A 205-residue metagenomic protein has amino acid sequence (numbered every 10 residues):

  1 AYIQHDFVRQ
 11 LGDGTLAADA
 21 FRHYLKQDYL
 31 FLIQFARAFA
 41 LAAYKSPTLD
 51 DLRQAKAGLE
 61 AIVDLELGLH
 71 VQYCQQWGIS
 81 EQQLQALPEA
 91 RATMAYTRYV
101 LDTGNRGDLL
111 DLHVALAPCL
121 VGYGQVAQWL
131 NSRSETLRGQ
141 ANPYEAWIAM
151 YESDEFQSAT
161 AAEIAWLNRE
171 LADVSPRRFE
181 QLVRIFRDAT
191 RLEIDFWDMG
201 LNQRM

Functional and structural regions predicted by a protein language model:
A1, T15-K45, L65, V114-G124 (+1 more regions): Alpha-helical bundle segments that constitute or directly flank the non-heme di-iron/ferroxidase center
A1-L16, F35, A162-D173: Short alpha-helical hairpin
A20, Y24-Q27, Q85, D108 (+3 more regions): Non-transmembrane, amphipathic alpha-helical segments
F39-S46, G104-G107, L130-S134, E170 (+3 more regions): Secondary-structure edge/capping motif, primarily at the C-terminal ends of alpha-helices and the immediately following
D50-Q157, R187, R191: Active-site-proximal alpha-helical scaffolds that flank and shape metal-associated catalytic sites
S153-R187: Long amphipathic all-alpha helical oligomerization modules
E180-M205: Acidic, carboxylate-rich catalytic segments that either coordinate divalent cations
